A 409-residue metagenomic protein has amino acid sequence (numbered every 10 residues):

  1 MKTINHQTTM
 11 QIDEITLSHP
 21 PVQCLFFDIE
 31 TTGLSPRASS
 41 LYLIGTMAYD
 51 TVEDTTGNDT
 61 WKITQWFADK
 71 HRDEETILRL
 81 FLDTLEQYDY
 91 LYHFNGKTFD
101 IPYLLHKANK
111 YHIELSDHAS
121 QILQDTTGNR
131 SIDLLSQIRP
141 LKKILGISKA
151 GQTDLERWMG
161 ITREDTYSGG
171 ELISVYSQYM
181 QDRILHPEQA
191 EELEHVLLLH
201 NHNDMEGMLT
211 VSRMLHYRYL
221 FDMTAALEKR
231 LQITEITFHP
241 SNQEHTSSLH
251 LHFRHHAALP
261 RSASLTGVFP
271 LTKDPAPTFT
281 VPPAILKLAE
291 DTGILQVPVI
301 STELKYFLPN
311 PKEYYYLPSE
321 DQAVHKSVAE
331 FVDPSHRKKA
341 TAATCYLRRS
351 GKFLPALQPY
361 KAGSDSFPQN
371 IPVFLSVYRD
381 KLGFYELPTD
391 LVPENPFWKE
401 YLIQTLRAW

Functional and structural regions predicted by a protein language model:
M1-S39, Y49-W409: DEDD superfamily 3′-5′ metal-dependent exonuclease/proofreading module
I44-T46: Short beta-strand scaffold segments in enzyme catalytic cores
